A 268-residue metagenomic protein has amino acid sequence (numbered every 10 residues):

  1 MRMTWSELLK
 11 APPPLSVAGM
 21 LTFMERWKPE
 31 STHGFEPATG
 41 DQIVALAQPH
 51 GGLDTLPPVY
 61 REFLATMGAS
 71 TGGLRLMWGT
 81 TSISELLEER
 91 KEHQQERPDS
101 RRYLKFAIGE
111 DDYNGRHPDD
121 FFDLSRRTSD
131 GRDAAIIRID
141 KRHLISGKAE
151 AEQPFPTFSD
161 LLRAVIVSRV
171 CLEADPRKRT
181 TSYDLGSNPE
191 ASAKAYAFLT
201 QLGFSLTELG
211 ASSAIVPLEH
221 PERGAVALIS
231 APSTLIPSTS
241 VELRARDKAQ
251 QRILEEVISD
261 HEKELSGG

Functional and structural regions predicted by a protein language model:
M1-S129, L172-Y183, E190-E222, S230-P237 (+1 more regions): A surface-exposed partner-binding patch
Q48-G52, S146-Q153, S187: Conserved aromatic-histidine-acidic binding/catalytic patches
K105-A107, F121, A135, D160 (+1 more regions): Generic structural signal for residues positioned in beta-strands
S125, D140, G186, E219 (+1 more regions): A structural detector for beta-sheet-dominated domains
S129-S146, A227-K248: Intrinsically disordered, low-complexity regulatory segments enriched in Ser/Thr/Pro and charged residues
D130-L172: Compact, glycine/acidic-enriched structural inserts
